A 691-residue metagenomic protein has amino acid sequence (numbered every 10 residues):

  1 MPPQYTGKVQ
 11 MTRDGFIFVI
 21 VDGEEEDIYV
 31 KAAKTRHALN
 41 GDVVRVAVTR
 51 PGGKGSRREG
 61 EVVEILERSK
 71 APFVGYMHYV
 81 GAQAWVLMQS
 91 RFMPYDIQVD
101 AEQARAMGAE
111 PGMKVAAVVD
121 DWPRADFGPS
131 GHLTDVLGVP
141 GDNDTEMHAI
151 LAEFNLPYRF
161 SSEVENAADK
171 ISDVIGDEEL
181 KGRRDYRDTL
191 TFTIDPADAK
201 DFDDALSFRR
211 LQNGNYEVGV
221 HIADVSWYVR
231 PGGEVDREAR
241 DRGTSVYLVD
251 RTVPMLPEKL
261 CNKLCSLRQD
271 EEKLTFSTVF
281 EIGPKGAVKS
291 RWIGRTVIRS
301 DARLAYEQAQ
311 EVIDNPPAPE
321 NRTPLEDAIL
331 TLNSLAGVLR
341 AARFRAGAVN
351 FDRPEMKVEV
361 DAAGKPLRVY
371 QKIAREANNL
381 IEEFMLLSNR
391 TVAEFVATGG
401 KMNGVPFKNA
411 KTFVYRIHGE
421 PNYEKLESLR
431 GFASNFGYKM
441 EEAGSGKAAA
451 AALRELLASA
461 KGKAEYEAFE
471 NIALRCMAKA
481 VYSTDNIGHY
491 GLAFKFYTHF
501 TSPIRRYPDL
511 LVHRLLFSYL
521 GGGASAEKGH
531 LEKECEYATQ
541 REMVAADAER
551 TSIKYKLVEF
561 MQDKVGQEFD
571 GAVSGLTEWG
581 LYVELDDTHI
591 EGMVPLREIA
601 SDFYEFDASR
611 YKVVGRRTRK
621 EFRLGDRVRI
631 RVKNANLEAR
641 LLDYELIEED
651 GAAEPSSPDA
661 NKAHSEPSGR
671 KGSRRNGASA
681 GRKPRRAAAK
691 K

Functional and structural regions predicted by a protein language model:
M1-D203, Y247, R299-Q310, N315 (+1 more regions): Terminal, basic amphipathic appendages of nucleotide-handling enzymes
P2-T6, V43, K70-P72, K114 (+4 more regions): Intrinsic-disorder/low-complexity, polar/charged segments enriched in Ser/Thr/Lys/Arg/Asp/Glu/Gln
V9-M11, M77, V573-G575, N634-N636: Non-cytosolic beta-sheet module surface loops
D14-V19, A82-V86, Y216, E578-V583 (+1 more regions): Short aromatic-glycine-enriched beta-strand elements
Y29, Y582-E584, K633: A structural feature that tracks compact, well-ordered secondary-structure segments with a strong bias toward
K34-R45, A101-A117, E383, K564-Q567 (+1 more regions): Short nucleic-acid-contacting surface segments enriched for D/E, G, S/T with interspersed K/R
D42, R50, G60, E64 (+3 more regions): Intrinsically disordered, low-complexity linker and terminal regions at domain boundaries
E102, P111, A116, W122-R124 (+8 more regions): Electropositive polyanion-binding surfaces
